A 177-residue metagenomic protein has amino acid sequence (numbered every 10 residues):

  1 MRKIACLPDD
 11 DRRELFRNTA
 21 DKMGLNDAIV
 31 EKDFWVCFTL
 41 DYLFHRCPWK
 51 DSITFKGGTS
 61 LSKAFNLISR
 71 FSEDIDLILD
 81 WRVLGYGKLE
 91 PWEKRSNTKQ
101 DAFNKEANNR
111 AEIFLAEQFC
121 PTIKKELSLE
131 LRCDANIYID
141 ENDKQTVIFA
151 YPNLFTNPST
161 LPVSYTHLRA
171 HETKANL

Functional and structural regions predicted by a protein language model:
M1-F38, N66, G85-R95: N-terminal regions immediately upstream of nucleotidyltransferase
R17-L25, T59-S60, N97-E106: Glycine-/proline-rich flexible loop or hinge segments
W35-F38, P91-Y165: Conserved catalytic core of two-metal-ion nucleotidyltransferases
F44-I75, L79-K88: Active-site nucleotide-donor binding segment shared across nucleotidyl transfer reactions
T59, Y151-N153, R169: Short, flexible loop/turn elements at secondary-structure junctions
T166-T173: Conserved small/polar residues in nucleotide/adenosyl-binding loops
